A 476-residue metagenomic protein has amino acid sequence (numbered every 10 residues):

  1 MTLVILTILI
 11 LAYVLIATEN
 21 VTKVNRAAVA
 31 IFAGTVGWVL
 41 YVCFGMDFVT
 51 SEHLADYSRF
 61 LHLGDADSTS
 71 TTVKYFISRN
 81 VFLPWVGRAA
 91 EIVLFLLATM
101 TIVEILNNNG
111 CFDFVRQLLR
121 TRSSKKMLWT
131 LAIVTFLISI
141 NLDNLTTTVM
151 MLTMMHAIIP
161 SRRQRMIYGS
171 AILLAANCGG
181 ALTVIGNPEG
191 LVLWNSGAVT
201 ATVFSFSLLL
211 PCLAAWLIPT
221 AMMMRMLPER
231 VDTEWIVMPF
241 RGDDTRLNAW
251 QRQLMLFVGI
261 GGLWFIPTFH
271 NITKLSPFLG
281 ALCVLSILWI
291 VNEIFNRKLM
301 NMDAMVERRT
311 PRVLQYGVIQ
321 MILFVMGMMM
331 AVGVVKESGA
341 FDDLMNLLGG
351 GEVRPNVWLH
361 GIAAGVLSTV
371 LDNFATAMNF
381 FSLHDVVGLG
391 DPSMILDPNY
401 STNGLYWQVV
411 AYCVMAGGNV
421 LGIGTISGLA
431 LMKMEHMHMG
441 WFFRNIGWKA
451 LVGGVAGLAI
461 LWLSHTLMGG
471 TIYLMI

Functional and structural regions predicted by a protein language model:
M1, V21-R26, H53-D56, K74-I92 (+8 more regions): Interfacial loop-to-helix junctions that mark the boundaries of transmembrane helices in multi-pass membrane
M1-I8, G87-A98, I140-T148, L208-W216 (+2 more regions): Structural signature of hydrophobic alpha-helical transmembrane segments
L3-Y13, K23-T71, A89-T101, R252-G262 (+2 more regions): Hydrophobic mid-bilayer segments of alpha-helices in multi-pass membrane transport proteins, especially secondary
V4-L6, R162-M166, S170, L182-T183 (+5 more regions): Juxtamembrane and boundary regions of transmembrane helices in multi-pass small-molecule transporters and channels
L6, A28-F32, V93, L128-I133 (+10 more regions): Hydrophobic alpha-helical transmembrane segments
R26-T35, Q117-T130, Q164-L174, G317-I319 (+1 more regions): Cytoplasmic-side transmembrane-helix entry/capping segments in multi-pass membrane proteins
G37-F48, W85-G87, I138-A175, G179 (+2 more regions): Membrane-interfacial helix-loop connectors
D56-D67, G87, E104, N109 (+3 more regions): Transmembrane helical segments that form the transport core of multi-pass membrane transport proteins
